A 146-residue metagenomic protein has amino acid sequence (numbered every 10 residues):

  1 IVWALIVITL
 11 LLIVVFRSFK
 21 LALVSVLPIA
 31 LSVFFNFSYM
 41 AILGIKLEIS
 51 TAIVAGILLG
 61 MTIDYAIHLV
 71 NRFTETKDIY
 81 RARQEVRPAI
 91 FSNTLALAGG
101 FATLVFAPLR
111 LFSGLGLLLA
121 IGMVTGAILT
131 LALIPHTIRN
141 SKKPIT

Functional and structural regions predicted by a protein language model:
I1-V7: N-terminal membrane-entry
W3, K20-V24, P28, P88 (+2 more regions): Alpha-helical transmembrane segments of integral membrane proteins
V7-V15, L31, L58-Y65, T103 (+3 more regions): Hydrophobic alpha-helical membrane-associated segments
V15-F19, L43-I45, A107-L111, K142: Short helix-capping/hinge motifs at transmembrane helix termini and TM-loop junctions
F19-L69, A102: Hydrophobic transmembrane alpha-helices and their membrane-interface caps in long multi-pass transport proteins
V26, D78-P108, A127: Pore- and gate-forming transmembrane helices of large, multi-pass membrane proteins
I57-E75, I90, L97, A127 (+1 more regions): Short helical (or helix-break) motifs at transmembrane helix termini and adjacent helical loops in multi-pass membrane
A96-T146: Hydrophobic alpha-helical transmembrane segments of membrane transport and translocation systems, primarily multi-pass
